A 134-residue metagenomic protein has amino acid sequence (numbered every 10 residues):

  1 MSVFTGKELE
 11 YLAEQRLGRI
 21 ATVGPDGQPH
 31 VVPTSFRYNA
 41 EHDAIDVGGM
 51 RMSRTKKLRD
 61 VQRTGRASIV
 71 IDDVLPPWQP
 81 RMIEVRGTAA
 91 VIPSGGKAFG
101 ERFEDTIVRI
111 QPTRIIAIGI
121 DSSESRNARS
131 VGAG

Functional and structural regions predicted by a protein language model:
M1-R19: Short, basic/aromatic recognition patches
R16-M50: Short beta-strand segments
L17, R66-A67, I115: Generic structural signal for secondary-structure transition and capping sites
F36, G87-A89, I110-P112: A structural signal for short, well-ordered beta-strand segments
I45, R51-D105: Short, structured beta-strand-loop surface elements
Q79-P80, I92-G134: C-terminal edge-of-domain segments
